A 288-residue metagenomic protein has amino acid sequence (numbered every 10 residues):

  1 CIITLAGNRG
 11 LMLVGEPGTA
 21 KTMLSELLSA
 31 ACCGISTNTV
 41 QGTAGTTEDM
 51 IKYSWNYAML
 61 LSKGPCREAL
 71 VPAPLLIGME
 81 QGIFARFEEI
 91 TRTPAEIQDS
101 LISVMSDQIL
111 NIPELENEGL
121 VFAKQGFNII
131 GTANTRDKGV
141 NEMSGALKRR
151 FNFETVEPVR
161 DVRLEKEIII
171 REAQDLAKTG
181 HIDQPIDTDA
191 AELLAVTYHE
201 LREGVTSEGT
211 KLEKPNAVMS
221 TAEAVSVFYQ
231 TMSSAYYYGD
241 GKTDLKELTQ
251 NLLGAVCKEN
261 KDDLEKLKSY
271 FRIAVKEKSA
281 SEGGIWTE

Functional and structural regions predicted by a protein language model:
C1, L194, N251-L252: Short alpha-helical scaffolding segments that buttress acidic/His motifs in well-ordered protein cores
C1-H181, P185: AAA+ P-loop NTPase catalytic core and its hallmark functional loops
L24, E200, G254-K258: A short structural micro-motif
P74, P185-A190, G283-W286: Alpha-helical membrane-embedding segments and immediately adjacent membrane-interface amphipathic helices
V104, T197, N251: Short acidic/histidine-centered micro-motifs embedded in hydrophobic/aromatic stretches that mark compact functional
R150, I168, Q230-S233, N251: A general alpha-helix detector
K166, A173-K246: Conserved AAA+ ATPase small/helical "lid" subdomain
Y236-E288: C-terminal engagement/docking regions of AAA+ P-loop ATPases
